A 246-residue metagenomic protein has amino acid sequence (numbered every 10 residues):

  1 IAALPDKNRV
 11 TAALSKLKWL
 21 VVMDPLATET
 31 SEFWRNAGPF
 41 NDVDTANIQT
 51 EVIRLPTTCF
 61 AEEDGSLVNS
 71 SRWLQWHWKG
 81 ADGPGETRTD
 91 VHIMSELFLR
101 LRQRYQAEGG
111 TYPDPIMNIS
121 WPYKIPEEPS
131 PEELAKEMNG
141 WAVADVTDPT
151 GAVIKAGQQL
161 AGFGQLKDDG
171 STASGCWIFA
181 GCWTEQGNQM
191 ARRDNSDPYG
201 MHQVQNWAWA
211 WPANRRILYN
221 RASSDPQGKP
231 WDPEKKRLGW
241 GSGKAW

Functional and structural regions predicted by a protein language model:
I1-D145, G151, G162, D168-W246: Non-catalytic alpha/beta scaffold blocks inside enzyme catalytic domains
